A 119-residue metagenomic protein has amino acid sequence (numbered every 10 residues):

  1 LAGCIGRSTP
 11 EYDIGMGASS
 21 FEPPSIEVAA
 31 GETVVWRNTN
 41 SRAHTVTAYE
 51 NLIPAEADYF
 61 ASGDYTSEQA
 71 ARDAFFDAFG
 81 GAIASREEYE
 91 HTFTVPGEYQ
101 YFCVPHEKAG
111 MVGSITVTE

Functional and structural regions predicted by a protein language model:
C4-E119: Extracytoplasmic copper-binding redox domains, predominantly the cupredoxin/blue-copper superfamily
